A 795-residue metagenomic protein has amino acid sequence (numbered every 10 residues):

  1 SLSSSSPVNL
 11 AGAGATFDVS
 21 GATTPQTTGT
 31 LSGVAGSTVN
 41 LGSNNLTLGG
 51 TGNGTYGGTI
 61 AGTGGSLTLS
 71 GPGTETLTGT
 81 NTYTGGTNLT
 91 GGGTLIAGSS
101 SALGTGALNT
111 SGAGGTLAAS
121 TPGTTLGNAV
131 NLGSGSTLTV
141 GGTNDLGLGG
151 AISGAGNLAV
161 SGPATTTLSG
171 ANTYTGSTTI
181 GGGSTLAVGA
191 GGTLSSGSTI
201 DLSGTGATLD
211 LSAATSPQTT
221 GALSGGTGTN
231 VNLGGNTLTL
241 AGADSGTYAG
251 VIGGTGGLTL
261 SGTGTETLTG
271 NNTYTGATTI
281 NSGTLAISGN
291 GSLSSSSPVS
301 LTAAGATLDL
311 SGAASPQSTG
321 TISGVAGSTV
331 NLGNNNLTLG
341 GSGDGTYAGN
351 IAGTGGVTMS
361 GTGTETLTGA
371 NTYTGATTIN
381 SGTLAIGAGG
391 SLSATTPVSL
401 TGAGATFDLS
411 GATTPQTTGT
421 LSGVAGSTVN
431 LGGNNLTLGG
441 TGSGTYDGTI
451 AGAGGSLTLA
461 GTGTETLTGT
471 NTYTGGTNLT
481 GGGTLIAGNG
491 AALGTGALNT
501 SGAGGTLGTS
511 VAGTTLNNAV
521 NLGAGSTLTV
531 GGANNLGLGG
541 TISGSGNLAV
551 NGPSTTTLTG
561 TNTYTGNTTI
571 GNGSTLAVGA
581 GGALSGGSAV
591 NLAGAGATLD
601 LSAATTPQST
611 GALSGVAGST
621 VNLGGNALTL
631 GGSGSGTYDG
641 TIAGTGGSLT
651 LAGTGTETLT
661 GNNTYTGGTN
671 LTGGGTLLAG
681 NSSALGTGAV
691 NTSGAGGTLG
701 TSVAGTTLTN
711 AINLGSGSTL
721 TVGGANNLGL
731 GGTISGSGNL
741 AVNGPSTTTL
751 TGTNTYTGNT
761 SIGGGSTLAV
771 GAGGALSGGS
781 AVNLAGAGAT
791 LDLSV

Functional and structural regions predicted by a protein language model:
S1-G36, G54, A61-G62, T74-L132 (+19 more regions): Surface-exposed loop/turn positions within long extracellular repeat scaffolds, especially the passenger domains
F17, G29, N44-L46, L209 (+8 more regions): Extracellular beta-helix/beta-solenoid repeat scaffolds
N40-N44, G50, G104, L132-G133 (+12 more regions): Solvent-exposed beta-strand/loop surfaces, strongest in extracytoplasmic domains of secreted and cell-surface proteins
N53-G57, G149, S245-A249, D344-A348 (+3 more regions): C-terminal segments of enzyme domains that contribute to small-molecule binding surfaces
